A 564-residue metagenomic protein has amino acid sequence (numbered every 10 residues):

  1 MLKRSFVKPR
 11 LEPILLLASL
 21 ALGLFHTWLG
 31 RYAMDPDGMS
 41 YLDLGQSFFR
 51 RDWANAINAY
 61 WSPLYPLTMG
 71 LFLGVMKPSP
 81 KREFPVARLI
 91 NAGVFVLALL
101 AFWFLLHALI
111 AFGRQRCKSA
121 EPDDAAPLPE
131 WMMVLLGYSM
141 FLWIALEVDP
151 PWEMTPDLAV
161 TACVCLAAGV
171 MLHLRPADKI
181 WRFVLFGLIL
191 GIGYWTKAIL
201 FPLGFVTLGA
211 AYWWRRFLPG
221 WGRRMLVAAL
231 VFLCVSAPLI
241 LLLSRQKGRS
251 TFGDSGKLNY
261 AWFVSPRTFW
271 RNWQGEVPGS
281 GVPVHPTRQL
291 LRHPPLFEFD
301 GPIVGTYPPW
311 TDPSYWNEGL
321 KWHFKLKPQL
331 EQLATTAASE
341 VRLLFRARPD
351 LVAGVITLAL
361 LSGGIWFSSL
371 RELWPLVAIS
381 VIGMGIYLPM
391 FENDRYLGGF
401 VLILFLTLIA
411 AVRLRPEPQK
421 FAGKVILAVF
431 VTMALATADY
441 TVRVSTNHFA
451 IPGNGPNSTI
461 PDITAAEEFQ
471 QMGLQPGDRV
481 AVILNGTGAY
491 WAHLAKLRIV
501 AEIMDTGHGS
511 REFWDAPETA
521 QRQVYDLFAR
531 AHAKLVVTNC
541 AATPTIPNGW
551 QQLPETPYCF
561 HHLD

Functional and structural regions predicted by a protein language model:
L2-R4, P202-L233, L241, Q246 (+2 more regions): Perimembrane helix-loop-helix junctions
L20-H26, I144-A145, L200, A411 (+2 more regions): Transmembrane alpha-helical segments
G30-L44, A56-F72, K81-P85, K247-D254 (+1 more regions): Extracytoplasmic catalytic/substrate-binding loops of multi-pass membrane glycan-assembly enzymes
P36, I90-G93, G113, C117 (+4 more regions): Multi-pass, polyprenyl lipid-linked donor-dependent membrane glycosyltransferases
W53, L64, G70, G74-K77 (+4 more regions): Lumenal/periplasmic acceptor-binding loop at the mouth of the active site in multi-pass, GT-C-fold membrane enzymes
A59, P63, L67, K77-L105 (+3 more regions): Loop-to-helix entry region of an early transmembrane alpha helix in multi-pass inner-membrane enzymes
V86-A125, L166: Transmembrane-helix motifs of polytopic, lipid-linked glycan transferases
G279-H293, T459-G507, K534-A541: Short periplasmic/luminal acceptor-recognition loop of GT-C membrane glycosyltransferases, typified by
